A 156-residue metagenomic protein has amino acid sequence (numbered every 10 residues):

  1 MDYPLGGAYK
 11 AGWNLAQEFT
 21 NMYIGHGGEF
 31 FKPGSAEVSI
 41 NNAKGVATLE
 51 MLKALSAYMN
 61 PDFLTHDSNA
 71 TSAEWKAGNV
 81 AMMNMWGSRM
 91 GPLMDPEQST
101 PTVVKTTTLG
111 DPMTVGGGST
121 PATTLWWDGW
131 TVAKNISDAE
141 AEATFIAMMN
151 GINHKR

Functional and structural regions predicted by a protein language model:
M1-E37, K44, V80: Extracytoplasmic/periplasmic solute-binding protein
M1-P4, E18, A70-A73, M90-Q98: Pocket-flanking alpha-helical
G7, H66, N84-W86: Short beta-strand and adjacent tight-turn residues that come in two discontinuous sequence segments and form the edges
L15-M22, G45-L52, T71, R89 (+1 more regions): Stable alpha-helical elements in mature extracytoplasmic
G34-T65, P112: Glycine-centered hinge/linker elements that transmit conformational signals in sensory and ligand-binding systems
A57-Y58, E97-R156: Extracytoplasmic/periplasmic substrate-recognition and gating elements
D62-A77: Short helix-initiation/N-cap motifs at beta->coil->alpha
A81-W86, P92-L93: Paired acidic/hydrophobic, glycine-rich loop segments that form the ligand-binding mouth/hinge of periplasmic-binding
